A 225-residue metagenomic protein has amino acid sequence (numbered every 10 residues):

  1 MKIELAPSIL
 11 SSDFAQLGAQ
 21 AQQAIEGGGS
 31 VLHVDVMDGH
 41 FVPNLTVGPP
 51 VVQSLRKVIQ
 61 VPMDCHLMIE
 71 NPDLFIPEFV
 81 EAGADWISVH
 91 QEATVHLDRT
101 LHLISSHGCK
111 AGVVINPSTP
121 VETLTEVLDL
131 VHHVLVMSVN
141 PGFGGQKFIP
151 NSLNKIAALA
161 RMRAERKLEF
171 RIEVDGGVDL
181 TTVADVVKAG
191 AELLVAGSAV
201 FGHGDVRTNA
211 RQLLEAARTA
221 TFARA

Functional and structural regions predicted by a protein language model:
M1-S88, E92-H96, L103-S106, A111 (+8 more regions): Conserved N-terminal beta1-alpha1 strand-loop-helix module at the mouth
E4, V114, L135-S138, E173 (+1 more regions): Conserved beta-strand segments that form the floor/walls of ligand-binding pockets within enzyme and binding domains
E92-T94, N116-S118, V139-F143, S198-F201: Short, acidic/turn-prone active-site loops that include or flank metal/cofactor- and phosphate-binding residues
S105-G108, V113-I115, E192, G197: Amphipathic, soluble alpha/beta structural segments
T119-T123: A short, acidic/glycine-rich surface segment
V139-N140, K147-L193, A199: Active-site/ligand-binding-proximal alpha/beta "capping" segment
